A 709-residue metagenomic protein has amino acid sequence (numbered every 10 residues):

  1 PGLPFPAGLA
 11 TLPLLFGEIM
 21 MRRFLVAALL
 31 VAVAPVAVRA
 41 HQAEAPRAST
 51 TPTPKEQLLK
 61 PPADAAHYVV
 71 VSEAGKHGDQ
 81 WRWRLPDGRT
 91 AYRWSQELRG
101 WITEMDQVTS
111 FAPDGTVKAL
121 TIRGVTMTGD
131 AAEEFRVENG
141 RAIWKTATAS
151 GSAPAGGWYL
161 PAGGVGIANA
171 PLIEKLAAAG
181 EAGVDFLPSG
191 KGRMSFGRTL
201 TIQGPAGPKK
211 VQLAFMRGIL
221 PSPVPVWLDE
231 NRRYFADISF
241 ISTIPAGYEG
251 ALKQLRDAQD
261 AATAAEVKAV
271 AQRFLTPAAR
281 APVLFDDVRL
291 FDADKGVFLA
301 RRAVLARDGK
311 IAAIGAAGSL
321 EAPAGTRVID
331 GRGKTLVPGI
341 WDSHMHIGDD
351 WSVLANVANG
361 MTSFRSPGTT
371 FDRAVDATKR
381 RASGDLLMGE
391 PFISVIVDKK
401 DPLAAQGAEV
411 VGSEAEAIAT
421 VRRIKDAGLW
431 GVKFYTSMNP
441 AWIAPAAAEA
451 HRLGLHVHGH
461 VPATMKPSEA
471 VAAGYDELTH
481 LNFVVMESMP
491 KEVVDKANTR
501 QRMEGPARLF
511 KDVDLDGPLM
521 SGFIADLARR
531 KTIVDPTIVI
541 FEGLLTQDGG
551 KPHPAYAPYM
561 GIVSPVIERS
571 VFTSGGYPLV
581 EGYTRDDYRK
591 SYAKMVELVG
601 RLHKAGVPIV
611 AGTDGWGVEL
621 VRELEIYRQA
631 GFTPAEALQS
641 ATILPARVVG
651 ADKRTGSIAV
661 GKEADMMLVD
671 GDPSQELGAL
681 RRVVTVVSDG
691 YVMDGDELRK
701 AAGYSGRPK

Functional and structural regions predicted by a protein language model:
H41-A112, L120-E134, A177-Q203, G247-A251 (+1 more regions): N-terminal cleavable signal peptides for secretion/export
T53-E56, P61-A63, T128-F215, A258-A261: Solvent-exposed helix/loop surface patches that form functional interfaces
I102-A168, L220-N231, F235-G247: Contiguous hydrophobic, core-forming segments of folded domains
F274-L275, L290-A303, A316-A317, T633-L638 (+1 more regions): Acidic, glycine-enriched loop/beta-strand segments at the rims of small-molecule binding/catalytic pockets
A281-V283, E321-L354, A358: Replace "His-x-His-based motif
K295-V337: Histidine-rich, glycine-flanked metal-binding segment
L354-V375, M388-I396, K425-M438, A447 (+4 more regions): Divalent metal-dependent hydrolysis catalytic cores, especially in the metallo-beta-lactamase
T420-M438, V484-A630, P634, G703-K709: Active-site neighborhoods of metal-dependent hydrolases
